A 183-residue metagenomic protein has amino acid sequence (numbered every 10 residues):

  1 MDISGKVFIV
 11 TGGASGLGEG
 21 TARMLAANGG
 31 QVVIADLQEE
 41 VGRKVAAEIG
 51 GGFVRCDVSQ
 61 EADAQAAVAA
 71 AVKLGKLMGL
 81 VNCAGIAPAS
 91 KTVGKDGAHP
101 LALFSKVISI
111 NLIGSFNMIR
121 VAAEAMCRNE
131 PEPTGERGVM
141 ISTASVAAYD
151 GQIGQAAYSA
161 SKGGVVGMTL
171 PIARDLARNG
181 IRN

Functional and structural regions predicted by a protein language model:
I3-V32, I172: Canonical Rossmann dinucleotide-binding motif of NAD(H)/NADP(H)-dependent dehydrogenases/reductases, specifically
L25, K76, V166, L176-N183: Conserved Rossmann-fold SDR core element
E39-E40, C56-A66, L101: The beta1-alpha1 cofactor-binding region of Rossmann-like NAD(H)/NADP(H)-dependent oxidoreductases
M78, I86, G97-I119, I141 (+2 more regions): Catalytic Tyr-X3-Lys loop
A87-S105, E124, R128-E136, G154-A157: Conserved mid-core segment of classical short-chain dehydrogenase/reductases
I119-R120, L170: A short, exposed helix-loop element centered on a Lys and neighboring polar residues
E124, R174-D175: Alpha-helical segment proximal to the catalytic Tyr-Lys
S145: Residue(s) in the substrate-gating loop at a strand-loop-helix junction that position the organic substrate next
